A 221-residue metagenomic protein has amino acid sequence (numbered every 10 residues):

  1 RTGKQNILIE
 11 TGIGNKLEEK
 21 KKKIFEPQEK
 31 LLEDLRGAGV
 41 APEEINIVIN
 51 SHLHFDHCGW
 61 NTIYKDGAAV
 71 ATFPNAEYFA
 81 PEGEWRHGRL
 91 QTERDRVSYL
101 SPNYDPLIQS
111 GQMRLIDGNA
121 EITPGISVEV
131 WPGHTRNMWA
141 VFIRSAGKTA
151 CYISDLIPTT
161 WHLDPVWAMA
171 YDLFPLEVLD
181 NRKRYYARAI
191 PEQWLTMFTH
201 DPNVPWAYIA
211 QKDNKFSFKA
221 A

Functional and structural regions predicted by a protein language model:
R1-E33, G37, A140-D155: Conserved beta-strand hairpin/beta-sheet module of binuclear metal-dependent hydrolase folds, prominently
I7-I9, I49, Y78, A150-Y152 (+1 more regions): Residue-level marker for buried hydrophobic side chains located in beta-strands that build the well-ordered beta-sheet
T11-G14, L53, G83-E84, G133-T135 (+2 more regions): Active-site metal-binding loops of divalent metal-dependent hydrolases
E26-V40, E44, T72-V130, T135 (+1 more regions): Metallo-beta-lactamase
I45-D56: Metallo-beta-lactamase
G59-A68, Y208-I209: Metal-dependent catalytic neighborhoods of phosphoester/phosphodiester hydrolases
N119-Y171, V178: Glycine/small-residue-rich hydrophobic helix-like segments
G147-K148, I157-A221: Accessory terminal helices/loops
